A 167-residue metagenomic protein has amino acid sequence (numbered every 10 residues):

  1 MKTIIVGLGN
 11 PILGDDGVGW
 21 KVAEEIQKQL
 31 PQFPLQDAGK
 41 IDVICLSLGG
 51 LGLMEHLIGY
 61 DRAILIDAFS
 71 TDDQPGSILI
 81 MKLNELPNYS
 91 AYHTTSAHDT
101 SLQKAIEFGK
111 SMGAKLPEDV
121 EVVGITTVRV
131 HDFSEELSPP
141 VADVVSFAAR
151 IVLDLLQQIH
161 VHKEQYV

Functional and structural regions predicted by a protein language model:
M1-K115, V122-I125, E135-S146, I151 (+1 more regions): N-terminal catalytic or cofactor-binding beta/alpha core of small enzyme domains
R129-F133: Short, well-ordered, mixed-charge alpha-helical segments that flank or form enzyme active sites
